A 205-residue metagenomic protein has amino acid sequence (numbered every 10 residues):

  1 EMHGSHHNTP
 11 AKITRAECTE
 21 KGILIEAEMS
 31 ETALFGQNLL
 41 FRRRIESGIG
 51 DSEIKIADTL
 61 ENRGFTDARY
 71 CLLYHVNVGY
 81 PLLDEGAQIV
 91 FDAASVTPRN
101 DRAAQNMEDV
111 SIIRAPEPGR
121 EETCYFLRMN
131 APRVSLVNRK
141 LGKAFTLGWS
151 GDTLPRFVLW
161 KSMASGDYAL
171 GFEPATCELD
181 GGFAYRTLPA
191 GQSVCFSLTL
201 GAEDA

Functional and structural regions predicted by a protein language model:
E1-L24, E28-F35, G86, R120-A184: Acidic/His-leaning functional-site neighborhoods
T19-K21, F35-Q37, G48-S52, A68 (+2 more regions): Solvent-exposed loop and beta-edge segments used for protein-protein assembly and interaction
G22-L24, L40-R42, E53-K55, A131-R133 (+2 more regions): Intrinsic-disorder/low-complexity, polar/charged segments enriched in Ser/Thr/Lys/Arg/Asp/Glu/Gln
M29-V76, L200: Acidic, contiguous internal or C-terminal segments within carbohydrate-active enzymes that form a structured patch used
R43-E46, F183-L188: Beta-strand-rich interaction surfaces with strong enrichment in secreted/lumenal proteins
D58, T187-D204: Short Pro-Gly-centered flexible turn/kink motifs
E61, A94-V96, T176: Short, solvent-exposed aromatic-acidic interface loops
D67-A68, N77-G151: Active-site/ligand-binding surface loops and adjacent short beta/alpha elements that line catalytic pockets across
